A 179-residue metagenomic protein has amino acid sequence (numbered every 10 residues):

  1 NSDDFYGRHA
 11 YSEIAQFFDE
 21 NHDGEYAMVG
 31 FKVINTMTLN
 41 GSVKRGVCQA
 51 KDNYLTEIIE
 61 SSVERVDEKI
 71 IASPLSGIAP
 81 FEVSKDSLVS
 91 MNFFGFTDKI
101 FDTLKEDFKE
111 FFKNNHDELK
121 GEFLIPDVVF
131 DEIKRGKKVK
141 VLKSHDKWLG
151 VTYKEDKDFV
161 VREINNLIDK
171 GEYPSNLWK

Functional and structural regions predicted by a protein language model:
N1-F5: The conserved acidic donor/metal-binding loop of glycosyltransferases
G7-F94: Conserved core of the sugar-phosphate nucleotidyltransferase
I34, D98-K99, E155: Alpha-helix/helix-capping structural signal
P74-E82, L124-P126, F130-S144: Glycine-rich loop/turn
N92-K105: Conserved nucleotide-sugar donor-binding and metal-coordinating catalytic region shared by glycosyltransferases
F93-F94, E122, G150: Residues that recognize and position ribonucleotide moieties
K105-K137: A C-terminal functional module that forms or caps the active site or interfaces directly with catalytic machinery
K134-K138, D146-K179: Hydrophobic helical membrane-anchoring modules
